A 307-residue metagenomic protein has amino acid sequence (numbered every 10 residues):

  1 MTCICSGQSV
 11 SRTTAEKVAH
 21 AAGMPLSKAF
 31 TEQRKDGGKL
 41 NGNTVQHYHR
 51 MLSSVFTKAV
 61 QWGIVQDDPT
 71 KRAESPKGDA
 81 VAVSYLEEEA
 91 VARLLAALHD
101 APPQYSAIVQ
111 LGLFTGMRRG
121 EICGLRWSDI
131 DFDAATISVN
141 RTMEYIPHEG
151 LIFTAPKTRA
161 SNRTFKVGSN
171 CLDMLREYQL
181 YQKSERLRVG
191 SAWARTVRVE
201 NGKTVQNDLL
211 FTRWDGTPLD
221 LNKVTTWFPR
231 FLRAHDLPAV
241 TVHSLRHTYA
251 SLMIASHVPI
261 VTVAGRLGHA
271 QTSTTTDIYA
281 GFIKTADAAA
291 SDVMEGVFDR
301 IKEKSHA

Functional and structural regions predicted by a protein language model:
M1-V10, D36: Recognition helix of helix-turn-helix/homeodomain-like DNA-binding domains that insert into the DNA major groove
C3-G7, A21-M24, G124-I130, A264-A270 (+1 more regions): A short, basic/aromatic helix-end/turn motif that makes direct DNA contacts
G7-H20, I260: Short, basic-rich loop-to-helix N-cap that marks the start of a DNA-contacting helix
R12, E16, K35-Y48, Q61 (+10 more regions): Basic, Lys/Arg- and aromatic-enriched nucleic-acid-binding interface segment
G23-D36: Short C-terminal boundary/hinge segments that cap the last helix of small helical domains
G38, A96-S106, T115, F165 (+3 more regions): Short, basic (Lys/Arg/His-rich) helix/loop patches that form interaction surfaces in the mid-to-C-terminal regions
K77, M143-Y145, L267-V293: Catalytic-site neighborhood detector that most strongly recognizes the C-terminal catalytic loop/helix of tyrosine
A96, A134, P147-D173, E177 (+5 more regions): C-terminal secondary-structure termini that scaffold catalytic or DNA-interacting sites
